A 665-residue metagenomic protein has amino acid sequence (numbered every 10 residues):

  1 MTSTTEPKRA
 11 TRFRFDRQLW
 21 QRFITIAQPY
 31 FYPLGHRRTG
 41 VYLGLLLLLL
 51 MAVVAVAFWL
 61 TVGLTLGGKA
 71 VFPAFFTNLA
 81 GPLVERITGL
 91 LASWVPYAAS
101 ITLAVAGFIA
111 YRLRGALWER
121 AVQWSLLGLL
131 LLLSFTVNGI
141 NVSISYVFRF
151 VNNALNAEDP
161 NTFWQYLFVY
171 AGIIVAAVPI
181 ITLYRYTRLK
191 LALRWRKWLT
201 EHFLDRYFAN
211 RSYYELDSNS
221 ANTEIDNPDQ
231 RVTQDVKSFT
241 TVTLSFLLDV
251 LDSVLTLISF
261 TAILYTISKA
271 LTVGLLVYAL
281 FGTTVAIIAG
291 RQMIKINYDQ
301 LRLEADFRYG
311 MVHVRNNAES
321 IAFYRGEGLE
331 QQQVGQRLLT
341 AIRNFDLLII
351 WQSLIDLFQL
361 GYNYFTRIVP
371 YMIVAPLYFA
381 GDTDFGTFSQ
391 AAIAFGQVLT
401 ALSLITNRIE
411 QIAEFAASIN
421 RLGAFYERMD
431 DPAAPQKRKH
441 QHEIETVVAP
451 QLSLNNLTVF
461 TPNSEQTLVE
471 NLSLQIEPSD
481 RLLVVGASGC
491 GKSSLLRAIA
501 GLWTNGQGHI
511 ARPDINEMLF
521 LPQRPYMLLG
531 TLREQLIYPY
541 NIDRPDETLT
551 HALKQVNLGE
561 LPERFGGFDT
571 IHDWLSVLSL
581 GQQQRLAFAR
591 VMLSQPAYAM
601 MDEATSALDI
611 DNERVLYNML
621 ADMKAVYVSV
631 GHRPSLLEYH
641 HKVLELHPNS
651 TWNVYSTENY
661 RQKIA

Functional and structural regions predicted by a protein language model:
M1-Y170, Y184, R188, Y214-V242 (+7 more regions): Membrane-integrated ABC transporters
F76, A80-V84, S220, E224 (+4 more regions): Primarily ABC-family ATPase nucleotide-binding module
L132, A176, I180-T182, L248-G290 (+3 more regions): A hydrophobic transmembrane-helix motif
Q292, I296-L347, K437: Loop segments that connect adjacent transmembrane helices in multi-pass transporters
L303-F307, A322-G326, Q332, V369-P370 (+2 more regions): Cytosolic ends of transmembrane helices, especially the final helix of ABC transmembrane type-1 domains
L482, S493-L502: Short, conserved post-Walker A segment of ABC-type ATPase nucleotide-binding domains
A498, Q535, D569-A665: ABC-family ATPase nucleotide-binding domain "signature/switch" substructure
P525-H572: Conserved "ABC signature" C-loop
